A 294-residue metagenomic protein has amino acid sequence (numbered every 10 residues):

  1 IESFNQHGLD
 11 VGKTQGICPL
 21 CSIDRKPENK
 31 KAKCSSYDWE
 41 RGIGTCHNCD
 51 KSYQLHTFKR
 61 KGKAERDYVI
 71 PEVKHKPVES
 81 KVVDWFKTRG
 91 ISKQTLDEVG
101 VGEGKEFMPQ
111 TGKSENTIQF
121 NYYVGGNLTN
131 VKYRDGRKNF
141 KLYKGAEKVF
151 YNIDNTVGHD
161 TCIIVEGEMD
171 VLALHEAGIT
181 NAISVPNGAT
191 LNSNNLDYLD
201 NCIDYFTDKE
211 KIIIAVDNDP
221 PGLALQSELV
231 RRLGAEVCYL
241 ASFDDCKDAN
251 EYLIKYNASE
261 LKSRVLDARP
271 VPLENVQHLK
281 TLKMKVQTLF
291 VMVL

Functional and structural regions predicted by a protein language model:
I1-R25, D50-T129, R137, K144-D160 (+1 more regions): TOPRIM metal-binding catalytic domain and adjacent DNA-binding surface shared by DnaG-type primases
C18, C46, F86, F120 (+5 more regions): Terminal peptide-recognition signature
D24-Y37: Short recognition patches in nucleic-acid-associated and regulatory proteins
E40-K51: Cysteine-rich micro-motifs
F107-E210, Q226: Phosphate-handling DNA/RNA-contact segment within nucleic-acid enzymes
E115-T117, D197-N201, D248-K262: Short, surface-exposed amphipathic charged segments that create phosphate/polyanion-binding patches used for binding
V185-L191, N218, S242-D245: Short, acidic/turn-prone active-site loops that include or flank metal/cofactor- and phosphate-binding residues
A224-G234: Short, aromatic/basic amphipathic alpha-helical patches
